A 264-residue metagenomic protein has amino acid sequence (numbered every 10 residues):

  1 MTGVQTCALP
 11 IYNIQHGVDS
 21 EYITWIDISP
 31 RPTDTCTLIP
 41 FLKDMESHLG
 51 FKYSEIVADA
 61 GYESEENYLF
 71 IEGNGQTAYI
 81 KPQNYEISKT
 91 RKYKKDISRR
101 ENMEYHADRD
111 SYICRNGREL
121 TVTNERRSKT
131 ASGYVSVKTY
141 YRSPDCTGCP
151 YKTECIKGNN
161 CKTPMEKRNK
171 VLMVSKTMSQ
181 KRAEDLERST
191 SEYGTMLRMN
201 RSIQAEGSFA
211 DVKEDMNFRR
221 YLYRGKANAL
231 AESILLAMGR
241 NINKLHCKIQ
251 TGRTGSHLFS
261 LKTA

Functional and structural regions predicted by a protein language model:
M1-T2: Short, exposed "boundary/linker" segments that immediately precede the start of a downstream structural module
Q5-A264: Anion-binding and metal-coordination hotspots
